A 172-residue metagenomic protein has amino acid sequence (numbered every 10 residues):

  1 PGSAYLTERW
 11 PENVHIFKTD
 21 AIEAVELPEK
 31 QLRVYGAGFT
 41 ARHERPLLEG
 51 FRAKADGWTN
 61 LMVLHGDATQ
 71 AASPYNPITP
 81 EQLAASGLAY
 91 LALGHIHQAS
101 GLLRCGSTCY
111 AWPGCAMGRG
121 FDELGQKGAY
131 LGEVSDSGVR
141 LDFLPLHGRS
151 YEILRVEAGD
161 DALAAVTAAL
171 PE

Functional and structural regions predicted by a protein language model:
P1-A111, C115-Q126: His/Asp/Glu-rich metal-coordinating catalytic cores of metallo-dependent phosphodiesterases/hydrolases acting on
A21-K30, A111-P171: Binuclear metal-dependent phosphoesterase catalytic core
